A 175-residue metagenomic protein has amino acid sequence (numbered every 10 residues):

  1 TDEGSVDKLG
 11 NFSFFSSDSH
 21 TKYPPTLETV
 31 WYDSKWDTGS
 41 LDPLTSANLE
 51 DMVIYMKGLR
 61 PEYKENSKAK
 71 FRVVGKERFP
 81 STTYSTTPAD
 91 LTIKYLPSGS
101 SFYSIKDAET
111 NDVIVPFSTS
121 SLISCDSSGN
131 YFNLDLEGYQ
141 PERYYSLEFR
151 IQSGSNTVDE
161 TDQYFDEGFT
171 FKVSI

Functional and structural regions predicted by a protein language model:
T1, E137-D162: Internal, hydrophobic beta-strand segments that form the core of beta-sheet-rich folds
T1-E62, V74-S81, S101-S104, E109 (+2 more regions): Secreted, disulfide-rich extracellular signaling modules
T21, S153-I175: Short beta-strand elements
E62-S67, E77-S98: A short beta-turn/strand-edge loop motif at beta-sheet boundaries
N66-K68, S98, G129, Q140-E148: Extracellular Ig-like/FN3 beta-sandwich strand-entry sites
T110-N111, S155: Residue-level signal for glycine
V113, L122-Y144: Aromatic sugar-binding surface patches on proteins that engage polysaccharides or sugar-phosphate polymers
